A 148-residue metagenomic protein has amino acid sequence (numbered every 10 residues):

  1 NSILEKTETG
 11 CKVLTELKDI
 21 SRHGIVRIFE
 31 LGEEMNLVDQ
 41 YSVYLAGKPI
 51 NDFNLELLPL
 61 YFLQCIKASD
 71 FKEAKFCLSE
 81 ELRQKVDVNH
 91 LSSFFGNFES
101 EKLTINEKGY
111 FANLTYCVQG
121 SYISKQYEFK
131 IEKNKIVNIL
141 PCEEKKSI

Functional and structural regions predicted by a protein language model:
S2-I148: Acidic, small-residue rich beta-repeat scaffolds with periodic aromatic anchors
